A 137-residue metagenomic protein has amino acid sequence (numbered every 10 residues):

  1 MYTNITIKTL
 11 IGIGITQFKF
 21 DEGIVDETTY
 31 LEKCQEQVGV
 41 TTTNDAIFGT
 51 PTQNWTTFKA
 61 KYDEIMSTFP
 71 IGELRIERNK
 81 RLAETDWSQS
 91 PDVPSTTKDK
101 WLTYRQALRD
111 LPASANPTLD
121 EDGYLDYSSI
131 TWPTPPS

Functional and structural regions predicted by a protein language model:
M1-S137: A preference for well-ordered globular domain cores that mediate specific macromolecular interactions or catalysis
